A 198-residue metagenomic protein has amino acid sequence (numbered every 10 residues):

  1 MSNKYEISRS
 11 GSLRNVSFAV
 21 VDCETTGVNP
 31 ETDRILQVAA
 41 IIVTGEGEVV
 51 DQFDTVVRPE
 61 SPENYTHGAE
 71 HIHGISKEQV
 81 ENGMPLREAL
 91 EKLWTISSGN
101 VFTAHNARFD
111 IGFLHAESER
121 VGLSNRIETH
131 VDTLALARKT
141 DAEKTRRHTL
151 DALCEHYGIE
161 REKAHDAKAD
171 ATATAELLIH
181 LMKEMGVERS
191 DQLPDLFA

Functional and structural regions predicted by a protein language model:
M1-E128, R147-H165: Conserved non-catalytic scaffold segment of RNase H-like nuclease domains
M1-L13, H156, A175-A198: Acidic two-metal-ion nuclease catalytic site recognized across multiple nuclease folds, prominently DnaQ/RNase D-T
T25-G27, A135, A173: Short, glycine/acidic-enriched loop or turn micro-motifs at the edges of active sites
I42, A173-E176: Charged/polar positions on well-ordered alpha helices
W94, I111, K139, L196-A198: HAD-like small-molecule phosphatases
E119, H130-R147: Short alpha-helix plus adjacent loop in nuclease-associated cores
D170: Conserved catalytic/binding loops enriched for acidic/polar residues
